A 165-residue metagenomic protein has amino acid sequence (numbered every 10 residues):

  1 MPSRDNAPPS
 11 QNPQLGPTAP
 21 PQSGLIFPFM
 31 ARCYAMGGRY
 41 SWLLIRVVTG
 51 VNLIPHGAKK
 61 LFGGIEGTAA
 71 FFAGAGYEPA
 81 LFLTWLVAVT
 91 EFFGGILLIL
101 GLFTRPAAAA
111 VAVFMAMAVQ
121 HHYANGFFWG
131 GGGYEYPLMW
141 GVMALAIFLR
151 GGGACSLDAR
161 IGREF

Functional and structural regions predicted by a protein language model:
M1-F62, L81-V89, F93, L100-F165: Extended, low-polarity transmembrane helix blocks
I65-Y77, I99, R105: Short juxtamembrane and helix-loop transition motifs at transmembrane-helix boundaries in membrane proteins
